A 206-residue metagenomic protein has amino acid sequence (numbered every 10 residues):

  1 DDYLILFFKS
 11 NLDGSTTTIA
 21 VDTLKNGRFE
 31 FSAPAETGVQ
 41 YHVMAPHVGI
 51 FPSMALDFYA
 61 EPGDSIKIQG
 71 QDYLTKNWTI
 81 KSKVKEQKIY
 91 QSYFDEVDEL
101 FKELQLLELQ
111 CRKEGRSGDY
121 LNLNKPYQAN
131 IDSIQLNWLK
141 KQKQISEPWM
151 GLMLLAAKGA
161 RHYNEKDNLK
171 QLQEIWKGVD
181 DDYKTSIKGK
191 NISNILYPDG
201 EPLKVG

Functional and structural regions predicted by a protein language model:
D1-A129, S133-L136: A non-transmembrane, solvent-exposed segment enriched in polar/low-complexity residues
K125-P126, H162-L169: Short coil/turn connectors between adjacent alpha-helices in alpha-solenoid helical repeat scaffolds
I134, N168-V179, G206: Alpha-helical repeat scaffolds
K141, K158, V179-Y183: Alpha-helical solenoid scaffolds that mediate protein-protein interactions, centered on TPR/SEL1-like repeats but also
Q144-W149, D181-K190: Short solvent-exposed coil/turn linkers within tandem alpha-helical repeat scaffolds
M150-G151, Q171: Residue-level detector of well-ordered alpha-helical segments, enriched for hydrophobic/aromatic packing positions
M153-A160: Non-membrane alpha-helical segments in proteins
K190-G206: N-terminal "domain-start" segment that seeds a small globular fold
